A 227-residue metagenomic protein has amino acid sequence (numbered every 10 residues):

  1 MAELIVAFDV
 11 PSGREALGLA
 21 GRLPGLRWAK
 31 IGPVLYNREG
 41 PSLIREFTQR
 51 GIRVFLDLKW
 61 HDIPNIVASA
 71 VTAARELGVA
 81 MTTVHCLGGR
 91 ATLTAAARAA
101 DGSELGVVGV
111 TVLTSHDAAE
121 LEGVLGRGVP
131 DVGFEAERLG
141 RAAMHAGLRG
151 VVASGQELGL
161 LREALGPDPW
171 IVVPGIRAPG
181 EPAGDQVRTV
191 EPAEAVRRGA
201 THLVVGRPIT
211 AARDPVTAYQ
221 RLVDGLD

Functional and structural regions predicted by a protein language model:
M1-R22: N-terminal glycine-rich anion-binding loop in soluble enzyme alpha/beta folds
I5, K30, F55, A80-T83 (+3 more regions): Conserved beta-strand positions in the central sheet of alpha/beta enzyme cores
V6, A29, K59, T82 (+4 more regions): Conserved, mostly hydrophobic/aromatic
L19, N65-A74, G159, E181-T201 (+1 more regions): Catalytic cores of alpha/beta
L26, R50, L77, A146 (+1 more regions): Structural motif
D62, I66-G150, S154-G159, A164-V172 (+1 more regions): Conserved anion-binding
L93-A99, V196, I209-D227: C-terminal helical cap(s) of enzyme catalytic domains, especially alpha/beta-barrels
